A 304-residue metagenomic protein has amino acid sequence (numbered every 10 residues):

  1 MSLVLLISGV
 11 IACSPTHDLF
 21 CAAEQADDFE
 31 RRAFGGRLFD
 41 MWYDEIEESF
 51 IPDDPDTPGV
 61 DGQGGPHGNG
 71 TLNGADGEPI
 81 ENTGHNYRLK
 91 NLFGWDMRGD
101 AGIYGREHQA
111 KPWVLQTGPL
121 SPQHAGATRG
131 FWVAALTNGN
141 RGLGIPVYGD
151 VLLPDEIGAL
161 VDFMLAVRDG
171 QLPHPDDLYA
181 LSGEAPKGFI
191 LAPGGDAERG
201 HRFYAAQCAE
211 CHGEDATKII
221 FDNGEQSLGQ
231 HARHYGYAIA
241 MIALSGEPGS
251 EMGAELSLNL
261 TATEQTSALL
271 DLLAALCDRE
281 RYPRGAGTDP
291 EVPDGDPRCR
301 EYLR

Functional and structural regions predicted by a protein language model:
M1-F50, G130, L152-D155, L165-P173 (+3 more regions): N-terminal export/targeting leaders of redox proteins
H17-T83, A166-F203, I219: Electrostatic cytochrome c docking/interface patches
I46-E47, H67-A75, P79-L160, M164 (+1 more regions): Extracytoplasmic electron-transfer domains, predominantly the class I c-type cytochrome c fold
I51-D53, Q109, V114, G149 (+4 more regions): Flexible domain-boundary/linker segments
G94, A205-A209, G213: Aromatic-flanked redox-active Cys/Sec active sites in thiol-based oxidoreductases, especially the WC-centered
M97, A216-T217: Short functional micro-motifs and their immediate structural scaffolds
I145, F203-Y204: A compositionally biased, intrinsically disordered/low-complexity signal enriched for hydrophobic/aromatic residues
